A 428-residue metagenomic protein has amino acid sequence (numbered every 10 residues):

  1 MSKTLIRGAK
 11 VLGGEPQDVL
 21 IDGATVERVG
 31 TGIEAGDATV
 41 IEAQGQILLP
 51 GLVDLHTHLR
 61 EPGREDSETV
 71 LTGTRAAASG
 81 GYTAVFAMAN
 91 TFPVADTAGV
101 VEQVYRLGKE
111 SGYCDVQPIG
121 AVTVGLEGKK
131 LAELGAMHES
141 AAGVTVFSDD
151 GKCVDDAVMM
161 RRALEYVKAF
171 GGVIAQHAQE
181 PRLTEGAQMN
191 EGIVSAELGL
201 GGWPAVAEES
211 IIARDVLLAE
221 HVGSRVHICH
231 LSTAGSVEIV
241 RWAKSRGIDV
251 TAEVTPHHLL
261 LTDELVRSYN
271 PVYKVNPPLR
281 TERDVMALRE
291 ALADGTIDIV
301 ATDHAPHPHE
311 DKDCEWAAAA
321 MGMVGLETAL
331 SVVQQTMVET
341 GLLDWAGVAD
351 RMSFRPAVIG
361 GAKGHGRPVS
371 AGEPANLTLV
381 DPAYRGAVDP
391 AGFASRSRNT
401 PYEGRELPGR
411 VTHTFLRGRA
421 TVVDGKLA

Functional and structural regions predicted by a protein language model:
M1-P50: Histidine-rich, glycine-flanked metal-binding segment
A9, A24, G45, H56 (+15 more regions): Divalent metal-coordination and catalytic microenvironments
Q46-S111: Metal-associated gating/positioning segment near the N- to mid-region
L55-E68, A89, Q117-K130, G151 (+1 more regions): Active-site mouth loops of central-metabolism enzymes
R106-V122: A glycine-rich helix N-cap at a beta->alpha junction
L131-V300: Histidine/acidic residue-rich metal-binding segments in metalloenzymes
E197-R225, V272, A293, D298-V300 (+1 more regions): His/Asp/Glu-enriched, well-ordered alpha-helical/loop segment that forms or immediately abuts the divalent-metal
E315-A318, A371-K426: C-terminal cap of metal-dependent C-N hydrolases
